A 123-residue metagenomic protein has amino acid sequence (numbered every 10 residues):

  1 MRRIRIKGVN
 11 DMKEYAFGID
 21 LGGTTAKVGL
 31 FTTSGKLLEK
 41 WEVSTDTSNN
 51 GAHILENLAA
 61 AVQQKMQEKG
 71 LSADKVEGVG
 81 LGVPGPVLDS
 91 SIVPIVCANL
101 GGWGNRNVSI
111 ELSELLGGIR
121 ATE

Functional and structural regions predicted by a protein language model:
M1-D11: Short, Lys/Arg-enriched N-terminal segments with co-localized hydrophobic residues within the first ~10-30 amino acids
K13-A60, V93-I95: Short glycine-rich, Thr/Ser-proximal phosphate-binding strand/loop in the N-terminal lobe of ATP-dependent enzymes
A16-D20, K75-G80: Short glycine-aspartate micro-motif
T24, P84-V87: Short glycine-rich anion-binding loops that position phosphate/pyrophosphate groups of nucleotides and phosphorylated
A52-A59, E77-G78, V87-E123: Glycine-rich phosphate-binding loop and adjoining helix at the ATP-binding site of ATP-dependent phosphoryl-transfer
N57-A73: Conserved active-site "lid/cap" helical segment
